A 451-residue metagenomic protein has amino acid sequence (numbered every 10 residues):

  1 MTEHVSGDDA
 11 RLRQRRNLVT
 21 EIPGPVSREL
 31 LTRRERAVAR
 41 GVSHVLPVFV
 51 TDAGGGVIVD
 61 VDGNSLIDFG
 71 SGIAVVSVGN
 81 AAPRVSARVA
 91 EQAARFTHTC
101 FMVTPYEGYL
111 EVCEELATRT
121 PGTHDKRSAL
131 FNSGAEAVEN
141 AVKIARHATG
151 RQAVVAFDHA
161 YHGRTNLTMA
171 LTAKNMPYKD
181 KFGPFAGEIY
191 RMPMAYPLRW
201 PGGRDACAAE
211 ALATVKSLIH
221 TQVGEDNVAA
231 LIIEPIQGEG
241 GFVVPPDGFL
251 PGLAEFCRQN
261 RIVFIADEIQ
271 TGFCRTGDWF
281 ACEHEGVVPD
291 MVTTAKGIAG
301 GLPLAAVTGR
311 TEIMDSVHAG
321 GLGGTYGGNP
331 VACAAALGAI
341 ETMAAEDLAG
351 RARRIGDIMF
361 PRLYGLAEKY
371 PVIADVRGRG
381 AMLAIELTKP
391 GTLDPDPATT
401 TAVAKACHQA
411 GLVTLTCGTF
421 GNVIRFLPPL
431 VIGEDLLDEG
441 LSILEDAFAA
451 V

Functional and structural regions predicted by a protein language model:
T2-V451: Conserved N-terminal phosphate-binding loop of PLP-dependent enzymes in the Aspartate aminotransferase
